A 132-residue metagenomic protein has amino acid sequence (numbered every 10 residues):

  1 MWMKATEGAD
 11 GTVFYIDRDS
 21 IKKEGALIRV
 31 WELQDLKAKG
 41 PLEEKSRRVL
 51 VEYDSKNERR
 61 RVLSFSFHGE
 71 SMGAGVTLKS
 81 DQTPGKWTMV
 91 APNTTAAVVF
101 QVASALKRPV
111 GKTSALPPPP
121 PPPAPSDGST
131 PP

Functional and structural regions predicted by a protein language model:
M1-R48, Y53-P132: N-terminal secretory-pathway/extracellular module detecting exported/lumenal segments and adjacent signal-anchor/first
